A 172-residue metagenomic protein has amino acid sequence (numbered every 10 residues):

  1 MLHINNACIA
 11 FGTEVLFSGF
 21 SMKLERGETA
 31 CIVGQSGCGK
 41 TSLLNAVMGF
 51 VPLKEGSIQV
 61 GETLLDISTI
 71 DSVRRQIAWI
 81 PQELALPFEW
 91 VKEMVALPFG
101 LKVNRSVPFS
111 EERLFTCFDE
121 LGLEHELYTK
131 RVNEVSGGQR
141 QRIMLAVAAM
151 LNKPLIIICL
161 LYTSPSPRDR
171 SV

Functional and structural regions predicted by a protein language model:
V33-Q35: The feature captures the beta-strand-to-loop junction immediately N-terminal to the Walker
M48: Helix-to-loop junction immediately C-terminal to a conserved catalytic motif
L53-L65, V73: Conserved ABC transporter NBD signature motif
E83, E89-R105: Q-loop/switch helix immediately C-terminal to the Walker
F109-L127: Conserved ABC ATPase "signature" region
R131-V135, Q139: Conserved ABC ATPase signature
Y162-P167: Conserved small/polar residues in nucleotide/adenosyl-binding loops
